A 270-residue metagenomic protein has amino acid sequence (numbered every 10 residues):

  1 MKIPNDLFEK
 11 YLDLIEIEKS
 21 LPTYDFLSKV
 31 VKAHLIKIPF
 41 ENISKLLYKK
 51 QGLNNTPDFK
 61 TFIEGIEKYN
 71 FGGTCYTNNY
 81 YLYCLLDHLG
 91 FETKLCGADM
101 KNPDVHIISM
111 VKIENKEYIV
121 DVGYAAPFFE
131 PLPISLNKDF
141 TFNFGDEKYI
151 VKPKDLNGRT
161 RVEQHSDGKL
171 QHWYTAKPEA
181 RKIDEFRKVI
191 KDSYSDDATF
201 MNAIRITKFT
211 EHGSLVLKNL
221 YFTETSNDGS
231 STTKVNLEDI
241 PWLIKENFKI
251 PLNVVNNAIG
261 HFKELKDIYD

Functional and structural regions predicted by a protein language model:
K2-N70: Secondary-structure boundary elements
I3-K10, L14, P39, I43 (+2 more regions): His-Asp-centered catalytic microenvironments across diverse enzyme cores, prominently the transglutaminase-like
L7, Y81, D239-I240: Short Gly/charged-rich anion-binding patches and loops
L14, H88, E246-N247: Residues at alpha-helix termini
K50-I108, K112-I113: Active-site neighborhood of thiol-dependent amide/isopeptide-bond enzymes
L220-D270: Extended, charged low-complexity segments that frequently continue into or abut oligomerization scaffolds
